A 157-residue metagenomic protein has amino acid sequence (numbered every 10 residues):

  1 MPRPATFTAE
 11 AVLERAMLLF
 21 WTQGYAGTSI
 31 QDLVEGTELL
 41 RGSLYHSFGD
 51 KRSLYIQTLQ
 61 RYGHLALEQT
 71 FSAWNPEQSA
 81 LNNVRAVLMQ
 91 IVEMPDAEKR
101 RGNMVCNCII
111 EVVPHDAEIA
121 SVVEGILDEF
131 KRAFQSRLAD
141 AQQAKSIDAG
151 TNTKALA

Functional and structural regions predicted by a protein language model:
M1-F7, G150-N152: N-terminal intrinsically disordered/low-complexity leader segments
T8-M17, L33, T58-Y62, A66 (+1 more regions): Generic hydrophobic, amphipathic alpha-helix propensity
A11, L18-S53, Q57: Helix-turn-helix
L13, R85, K131, Q135-A139 (+1 more regions): An amphipathic alpha-helix signature
Q57, T70-R101, T153-A157: Hydrophobic alpha-helical connector segments
N82, A117-Q143: Amphipathic alpha-helical packing segments from all-alpha helical-bundle domains
N83, A97-E118: Amphipathic alpha-helical segments used for helix-helix packing
